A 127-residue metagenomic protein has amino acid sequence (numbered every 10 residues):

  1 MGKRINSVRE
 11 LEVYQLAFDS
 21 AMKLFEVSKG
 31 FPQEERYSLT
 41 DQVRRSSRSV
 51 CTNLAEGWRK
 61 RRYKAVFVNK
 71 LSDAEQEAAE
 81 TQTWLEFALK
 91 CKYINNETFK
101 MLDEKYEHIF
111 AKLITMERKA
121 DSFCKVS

Functional and structural regions predicted by a protein language model:
M1-S127: Amphipathic alpha-helical assembly/interaction segments
